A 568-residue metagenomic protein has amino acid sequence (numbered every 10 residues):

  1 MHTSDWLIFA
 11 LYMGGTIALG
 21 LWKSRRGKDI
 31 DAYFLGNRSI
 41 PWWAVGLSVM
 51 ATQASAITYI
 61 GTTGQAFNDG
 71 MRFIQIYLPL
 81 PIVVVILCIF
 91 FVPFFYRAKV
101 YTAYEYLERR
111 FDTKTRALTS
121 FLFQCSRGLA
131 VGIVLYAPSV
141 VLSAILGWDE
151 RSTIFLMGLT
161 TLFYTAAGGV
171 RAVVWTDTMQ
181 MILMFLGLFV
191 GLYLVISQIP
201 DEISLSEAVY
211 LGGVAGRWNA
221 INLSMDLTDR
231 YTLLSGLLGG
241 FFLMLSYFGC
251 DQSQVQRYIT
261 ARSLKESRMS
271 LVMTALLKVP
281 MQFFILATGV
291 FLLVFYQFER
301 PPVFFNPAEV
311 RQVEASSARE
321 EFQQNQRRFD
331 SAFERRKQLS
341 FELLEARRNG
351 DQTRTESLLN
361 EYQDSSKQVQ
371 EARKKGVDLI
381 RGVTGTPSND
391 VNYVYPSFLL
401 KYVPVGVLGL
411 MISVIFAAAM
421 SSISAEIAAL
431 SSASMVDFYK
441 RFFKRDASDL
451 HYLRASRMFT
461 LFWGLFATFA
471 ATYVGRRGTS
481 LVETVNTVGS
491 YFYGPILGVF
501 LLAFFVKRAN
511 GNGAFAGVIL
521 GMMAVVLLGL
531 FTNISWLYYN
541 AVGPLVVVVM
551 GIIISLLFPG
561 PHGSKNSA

Functional and structural regions predicted by a protein language model:
M1-A568: Membrane-embedded helix-loop-helix hairpins and adjacent transmembrane boundary segments in multi-pass transporters
